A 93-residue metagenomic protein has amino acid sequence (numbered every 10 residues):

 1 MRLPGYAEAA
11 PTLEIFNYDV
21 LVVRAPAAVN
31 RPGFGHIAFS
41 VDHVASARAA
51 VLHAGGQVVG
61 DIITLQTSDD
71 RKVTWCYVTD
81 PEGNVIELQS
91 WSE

Functional and structural regions predicted by a protein language model:
M1-F39, R48-T79, W91-E93: Vicinal oxygen chelate
E82: Conserved ATPase active-site switch/coordination loops adjacent to the nucleotide-binding site
